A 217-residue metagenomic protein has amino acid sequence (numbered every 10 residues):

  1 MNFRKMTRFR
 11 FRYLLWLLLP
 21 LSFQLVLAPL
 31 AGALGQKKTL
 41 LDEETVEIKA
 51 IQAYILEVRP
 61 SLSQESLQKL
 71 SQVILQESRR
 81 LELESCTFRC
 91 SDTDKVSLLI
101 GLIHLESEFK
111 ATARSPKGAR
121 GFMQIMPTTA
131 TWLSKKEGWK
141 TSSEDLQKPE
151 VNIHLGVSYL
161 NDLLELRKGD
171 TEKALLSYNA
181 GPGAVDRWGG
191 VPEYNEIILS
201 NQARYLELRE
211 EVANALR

Functional and structural regions predicted by a protein language model:
N2-W16, P20, Q24-Y54, P60-Q64 (+1 more regions): Non-catalytic cell-wall polysaccharide-engagement segments
G35-S107: Export/targeting segments at the very N-terminus of extracytoplasmic proteins
I55-V58, E108-P116, K140: Short, flexible active-site loops
L70, L98, M126-T129, N152: Amphipathic alpha-helical interface surfaces
R80-S85, S107-R114, L163, P182-W188: Secretory-pathway/luminal and periplasmic proteins that interact with or process carbohydrate-rich
T93, P116-R120, D145-P149: A glycine-rich, coil/turn loop motif that links secondary-structure elements
L99-H104, F122-Q124, L176-S177: Soluble periplasmic/extracytoplasmic beta-strand elements of cell-envelope proteins
A113-K135: Short, surface-exposed glycine/acidic/tryptophan-bearing loops
